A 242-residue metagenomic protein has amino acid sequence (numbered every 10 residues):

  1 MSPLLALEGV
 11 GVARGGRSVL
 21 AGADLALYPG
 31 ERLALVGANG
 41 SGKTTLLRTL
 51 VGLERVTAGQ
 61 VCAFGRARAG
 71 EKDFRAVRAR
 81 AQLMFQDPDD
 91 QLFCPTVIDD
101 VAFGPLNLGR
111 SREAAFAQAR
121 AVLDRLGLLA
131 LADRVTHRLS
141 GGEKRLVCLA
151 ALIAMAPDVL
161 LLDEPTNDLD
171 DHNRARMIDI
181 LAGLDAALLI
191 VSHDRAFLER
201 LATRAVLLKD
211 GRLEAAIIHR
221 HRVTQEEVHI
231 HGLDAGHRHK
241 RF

Functional and structural regions predicted by a protein language model:
V36-A38: The feature captures the beta-strand-to-loop junction immediately N-terminal to the Walker
V51: Helix-to-loop junction immediately C-terminal to a conserved catalytic motif
G59-A69, V77: Conserved ABC transporter NBD signature motif
E113-L131: Conserved ABC ATPase "signature" region
V135-L139, E143: Conserved ABC ATPase signature
L160-D163: Catalytic Walker B motif of ABC-type/P-loop ATPase nucleotide-binding domains
S192-H193: H-loop/switch region of ABC-family ATPase nucleotide-binding domains
